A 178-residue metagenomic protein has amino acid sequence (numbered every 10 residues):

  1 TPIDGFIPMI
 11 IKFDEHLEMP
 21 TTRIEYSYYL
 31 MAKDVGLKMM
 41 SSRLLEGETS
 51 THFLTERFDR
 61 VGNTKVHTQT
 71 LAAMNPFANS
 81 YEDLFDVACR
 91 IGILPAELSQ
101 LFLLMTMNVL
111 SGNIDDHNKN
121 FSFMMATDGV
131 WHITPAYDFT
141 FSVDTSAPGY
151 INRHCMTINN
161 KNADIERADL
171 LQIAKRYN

Functional and structural regions predicted by a protein language model:
T1-A78: Conserved ATP-binding subdomain of kinase catalytic cores across diverse folds
L17-K33, N79-T145: Conserved kinase catalytic-core segment
E18, V61, I91, N160-A163: Hydrophobic alpha-helical scaffolding
Y26, T49-H52, Q69, E82 (+3 more regions): Non-catalytic, well-ordered alpha-helical scaffold segments
M39, P95, Y177-N178: Residue-level detector of short coil/turn "hinge" positions at structural boundaries
H67-T70, S80, L94, E166: Helix N-cap and loop-to-helix transition residues
M74-V87, A126-N178: Catalytic-core segments of enzymes that bind and process phosphorylated/nucleotide-bearing substrates
